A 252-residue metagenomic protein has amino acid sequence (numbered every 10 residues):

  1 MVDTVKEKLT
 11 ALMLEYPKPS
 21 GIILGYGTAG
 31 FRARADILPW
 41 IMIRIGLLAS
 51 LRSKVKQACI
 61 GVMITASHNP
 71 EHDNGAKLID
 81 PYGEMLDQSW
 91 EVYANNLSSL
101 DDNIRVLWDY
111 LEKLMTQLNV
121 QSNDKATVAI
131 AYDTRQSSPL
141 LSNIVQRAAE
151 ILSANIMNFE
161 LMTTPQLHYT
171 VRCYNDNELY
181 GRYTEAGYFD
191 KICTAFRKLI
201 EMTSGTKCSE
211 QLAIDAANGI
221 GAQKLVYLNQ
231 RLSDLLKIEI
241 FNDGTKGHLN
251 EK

Functional and structural regions predicted by a protein language model:
M1-K252: Non-catalytic beta/alpha edge segments that cap or flank active sites
